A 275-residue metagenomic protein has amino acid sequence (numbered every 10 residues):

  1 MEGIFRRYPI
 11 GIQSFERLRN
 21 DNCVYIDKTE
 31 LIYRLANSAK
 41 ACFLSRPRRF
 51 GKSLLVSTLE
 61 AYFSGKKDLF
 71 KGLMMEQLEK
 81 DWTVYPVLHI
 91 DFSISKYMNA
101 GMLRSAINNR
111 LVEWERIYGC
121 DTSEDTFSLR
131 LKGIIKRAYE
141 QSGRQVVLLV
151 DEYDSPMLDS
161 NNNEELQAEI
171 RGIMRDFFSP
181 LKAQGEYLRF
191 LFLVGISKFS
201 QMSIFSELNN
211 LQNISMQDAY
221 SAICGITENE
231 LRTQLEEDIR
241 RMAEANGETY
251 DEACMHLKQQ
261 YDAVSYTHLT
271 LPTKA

Functional and structural regions predicted by a protein language model:
I10-E30: N-terminal pre-Walker A segment at the start of P-loop NTPase domains
K52: Conserved lysine of the Walker
D68-E113: P-loop NTPase motor core
R137, E169-R189: Substrate-engagement module of ASCE P-loop NTPases
L149, R189-I196: Structural recognition of the conserved hydrophobic beta-strand(s) that form the central parallel beta-sheet of P-loop
S200-I214: Short regulatory helix/loop adjacent to the ATP-binding pocket of P-loop NTPases
Y220-C254: Conserved small helical "lid"/interfacial subdomain of P-loop NTPases
H268, T273-A275: Single conserved hydrophobic/aromatic residue that forms the stacking wall/gate of nucleotide- or nucleobase-binding
